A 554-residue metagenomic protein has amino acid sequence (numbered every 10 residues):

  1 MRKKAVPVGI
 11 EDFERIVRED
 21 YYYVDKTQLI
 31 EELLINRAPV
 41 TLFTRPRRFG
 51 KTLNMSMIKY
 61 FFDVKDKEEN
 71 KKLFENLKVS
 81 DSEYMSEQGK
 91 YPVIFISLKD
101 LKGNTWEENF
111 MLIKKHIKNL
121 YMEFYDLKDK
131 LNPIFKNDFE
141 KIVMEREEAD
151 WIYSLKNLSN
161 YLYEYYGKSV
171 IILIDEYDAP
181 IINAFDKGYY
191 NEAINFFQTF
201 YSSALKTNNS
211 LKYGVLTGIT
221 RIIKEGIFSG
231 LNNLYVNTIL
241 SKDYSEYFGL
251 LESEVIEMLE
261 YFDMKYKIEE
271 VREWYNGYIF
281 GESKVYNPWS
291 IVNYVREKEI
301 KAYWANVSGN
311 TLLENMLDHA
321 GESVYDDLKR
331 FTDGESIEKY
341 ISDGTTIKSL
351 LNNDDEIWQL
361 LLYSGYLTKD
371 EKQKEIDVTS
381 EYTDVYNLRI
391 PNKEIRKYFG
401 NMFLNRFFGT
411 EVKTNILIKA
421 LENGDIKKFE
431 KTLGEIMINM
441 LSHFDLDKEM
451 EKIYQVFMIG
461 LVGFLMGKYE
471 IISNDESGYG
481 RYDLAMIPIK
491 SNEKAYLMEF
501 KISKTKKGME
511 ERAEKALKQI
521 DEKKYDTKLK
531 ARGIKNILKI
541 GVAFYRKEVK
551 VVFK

Functional and structural regions predicted by a protein language model:
M1-D66, N70-S80: Walker A/P-loop-proximal flanking segment of P-loop NTPase domains
G9, E14, D63-D126: P-loop NTPase motor core
Y121, S154-Y163, E192-K212, Y525-K528: Substrate-engagement module of ASCE P-loop NTPases
F124-L173, S203, T207: Mid-core helix/loop region of P-loop NTP-binding domains shared across ATPases and GTPases
A179, Y189-L231: Sensor-1/coupling segment of RecA-like P-loop NTPase cores
G226-L231, N237-Y294: Amphipathic alpha-helical segments of the small helical/lid subdomains adjacent to P-loop NTPase cores
L234, Y286, I291-K524, V551-K554: Extended alpha-helical interface modules used as scaffolds for assembling large macromolecular complexes
R512-E514, K524-F553: Nucleic-acid nuclease catalytic cores
